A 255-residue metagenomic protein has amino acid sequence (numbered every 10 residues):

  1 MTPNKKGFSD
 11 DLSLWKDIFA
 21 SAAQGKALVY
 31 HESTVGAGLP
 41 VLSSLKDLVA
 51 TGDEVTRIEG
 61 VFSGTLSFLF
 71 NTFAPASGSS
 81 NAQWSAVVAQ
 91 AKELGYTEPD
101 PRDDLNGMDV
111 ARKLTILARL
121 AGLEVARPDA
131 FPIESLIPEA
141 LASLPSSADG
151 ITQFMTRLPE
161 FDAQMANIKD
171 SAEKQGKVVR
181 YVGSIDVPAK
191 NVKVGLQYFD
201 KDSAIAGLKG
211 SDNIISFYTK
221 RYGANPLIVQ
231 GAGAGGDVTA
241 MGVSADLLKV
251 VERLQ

Functional and structural regions predicted by a protein language model:
N4-L48: Rossmann-fold NAD(P)-binding glycine/threonine-rich loop
Y30, T34, G38-V55, E59-G60 (+1 more regions): NAD(P)-dependent dehydrogenase/reductase Rossmann-like domain
